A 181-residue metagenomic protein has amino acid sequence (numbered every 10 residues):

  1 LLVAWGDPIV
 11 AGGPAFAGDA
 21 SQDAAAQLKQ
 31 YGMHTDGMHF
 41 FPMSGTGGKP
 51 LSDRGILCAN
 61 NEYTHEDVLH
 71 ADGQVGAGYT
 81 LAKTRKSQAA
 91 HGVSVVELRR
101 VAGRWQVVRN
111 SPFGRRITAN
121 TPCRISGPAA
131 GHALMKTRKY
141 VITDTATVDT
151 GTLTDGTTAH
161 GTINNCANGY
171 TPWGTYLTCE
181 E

Functional and structural regions predicted by a protein language model:
L1-E181: Conserved small-residue
